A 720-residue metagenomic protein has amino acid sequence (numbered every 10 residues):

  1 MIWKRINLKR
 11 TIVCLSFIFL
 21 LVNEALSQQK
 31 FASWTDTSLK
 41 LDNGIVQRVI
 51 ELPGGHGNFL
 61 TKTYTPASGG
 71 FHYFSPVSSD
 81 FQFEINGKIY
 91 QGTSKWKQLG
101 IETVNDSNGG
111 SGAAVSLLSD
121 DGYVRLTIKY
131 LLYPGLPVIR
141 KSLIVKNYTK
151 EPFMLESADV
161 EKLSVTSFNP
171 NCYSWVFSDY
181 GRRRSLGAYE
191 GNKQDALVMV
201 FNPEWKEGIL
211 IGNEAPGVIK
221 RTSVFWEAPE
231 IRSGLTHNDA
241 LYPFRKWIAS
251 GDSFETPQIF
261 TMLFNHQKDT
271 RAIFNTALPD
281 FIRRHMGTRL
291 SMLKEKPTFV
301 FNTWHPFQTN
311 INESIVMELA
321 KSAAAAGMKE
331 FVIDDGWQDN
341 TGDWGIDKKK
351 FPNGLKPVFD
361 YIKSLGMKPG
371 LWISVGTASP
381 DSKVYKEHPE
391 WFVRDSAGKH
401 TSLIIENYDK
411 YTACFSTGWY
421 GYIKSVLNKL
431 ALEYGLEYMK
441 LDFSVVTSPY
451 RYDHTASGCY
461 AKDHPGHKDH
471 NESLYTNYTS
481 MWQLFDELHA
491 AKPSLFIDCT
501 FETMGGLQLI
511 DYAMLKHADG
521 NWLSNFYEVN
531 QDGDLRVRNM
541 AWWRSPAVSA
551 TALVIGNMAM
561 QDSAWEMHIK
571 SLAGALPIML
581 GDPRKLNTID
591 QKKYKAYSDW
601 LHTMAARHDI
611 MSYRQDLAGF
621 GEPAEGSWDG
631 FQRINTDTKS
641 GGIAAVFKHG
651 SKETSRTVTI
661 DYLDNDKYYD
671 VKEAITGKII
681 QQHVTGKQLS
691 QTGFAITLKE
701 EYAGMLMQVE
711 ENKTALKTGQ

Functional and structural regions predicted by a protein language model:
M1-Q29: Bacterial Sec-dependent N-terminal signal peptides
Q29-D42, V46, N58-R232, Y242 (+1 more regions): Polysaccharide-binding surfaces and accessory modules of carbohydrate-active proteins
I45, K246-N265, A644, Y702-E710: Short Pro-Gly-centered flexible turn/kink motifs
L143, W419-A490, L495-L507, M567 (+1 more regions): Active-site and adjacent substrate-binding regions of carbohydrate-active enzymes
T298-N428, Y434, Y438, S448-Y450 (+1 more regions): Aromatic-lined carbohydrate-binding/catalytic grooves of carbohydrate-active enzymes
D381, Y385-G418, Y475-K585: Glycan-recognition surfaces
G621-N665, G704-Q708: Carbohydrate-binding surface patches
Q682-Q720: C-terminal beta-strand-rich structural cap/linker in extracellular carbohydrate-active enzymes
